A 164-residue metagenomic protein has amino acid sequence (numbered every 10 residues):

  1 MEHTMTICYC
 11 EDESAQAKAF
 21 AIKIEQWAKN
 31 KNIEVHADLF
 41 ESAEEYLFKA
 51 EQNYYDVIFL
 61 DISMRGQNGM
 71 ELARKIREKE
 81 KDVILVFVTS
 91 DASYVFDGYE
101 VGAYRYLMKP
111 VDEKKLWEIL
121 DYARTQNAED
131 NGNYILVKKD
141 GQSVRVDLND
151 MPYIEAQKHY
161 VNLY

Functional and structural regions predicted by a protein language model:
T4-I24, I58: Conserved acidic segment of CheY-like receiver
K18-W27, Y46, A73: Short, well-ordered amphipathic alpha-helices
V35-A37, Y106: Generic structural signal for residues in well-ordered beta-strands
L39-E45, G69: Helix N-cap/capping motif at the beta->alpha junctions
F48-E129: CheY-like receiver
W117-Y164: Conserved binding/recognition cores within well-folded domains
